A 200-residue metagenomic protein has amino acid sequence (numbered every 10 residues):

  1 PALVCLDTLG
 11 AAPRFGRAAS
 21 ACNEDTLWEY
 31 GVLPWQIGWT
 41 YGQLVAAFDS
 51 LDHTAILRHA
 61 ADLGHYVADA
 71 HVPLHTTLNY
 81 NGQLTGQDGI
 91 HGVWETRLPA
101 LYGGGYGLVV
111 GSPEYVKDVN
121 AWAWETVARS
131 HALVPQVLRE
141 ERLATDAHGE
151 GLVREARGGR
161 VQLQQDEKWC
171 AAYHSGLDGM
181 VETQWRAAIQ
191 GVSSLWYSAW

Functional and structural regions predicted by a protein language model:
P1-R58, D62, T76-R186, Y197-S198: N-terminal, motif-rich segments that launch catalysis or mediate targeting to/interaction with membranes, typified by
H65, V192: Divalent metal-coordination and catalytic microenvironments
V67, A199-W200: A generic secondary-structure signal for well-formed alpha-helical elements
A68, L74: Short active-site segment of divalent metal-dependent hydrolases/proteases that encodes the spacing between
